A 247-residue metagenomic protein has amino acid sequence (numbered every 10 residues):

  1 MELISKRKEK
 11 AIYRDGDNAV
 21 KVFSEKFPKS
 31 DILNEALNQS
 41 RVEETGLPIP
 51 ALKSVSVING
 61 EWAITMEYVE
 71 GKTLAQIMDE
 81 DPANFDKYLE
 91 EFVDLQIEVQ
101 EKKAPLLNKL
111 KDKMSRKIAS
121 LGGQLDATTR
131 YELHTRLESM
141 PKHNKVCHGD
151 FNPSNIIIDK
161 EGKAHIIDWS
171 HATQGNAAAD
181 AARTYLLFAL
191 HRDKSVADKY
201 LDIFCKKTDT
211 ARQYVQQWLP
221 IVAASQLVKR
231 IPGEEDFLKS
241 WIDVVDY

Functional and structural regions predicted by a protein language model:
E2-L33, S40-E43: ATP-binding glycine-rich loop module of kinase domains
I12-R14, T135-A179: Active-site acidic catalytic loop and adjacent metal/ATP-binding pocket of ATP-dependent phosphoryl transfer enzymes
E43-S54: Conserved HxN/HPN-centered segment at the entrance to the catalytic loop of eukaryotic protein kinase-like domains
N59-T73: Conserved short submotifs of the Hanks-type protein kinase catalytic core that shape the nucleotide-binding pocket
L74-A83: AlphaC helix of the protein kinase catalytic domain
P82-L110: Internal "kinase-insert"/substrate-recognition segments embedded within catalytic cores of ATP-dependent enzymes
E101-G149, H165, S240-V245: An alpha-helical support segment within catalytic cores of ATP-dependent transferases
R183-Y247: Helix-rich C-terminal or lid/interface subdomains of diverse kinases
